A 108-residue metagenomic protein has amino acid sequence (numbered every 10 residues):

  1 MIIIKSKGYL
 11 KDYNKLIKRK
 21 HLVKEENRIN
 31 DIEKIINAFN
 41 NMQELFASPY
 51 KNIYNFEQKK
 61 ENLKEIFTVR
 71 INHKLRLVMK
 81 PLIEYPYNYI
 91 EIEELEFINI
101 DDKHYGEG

Functional and structural regions predicted by a protein language model:
M1-K5, Y54, G108: An acidic, glycine-rich, mixed-charge low-complexity segment common to nucleic-acid enzymes
M1-N37: Arg/Lys-rich, positively charged N-terminal/basic patches that mediate binding to nucleic acids
N14, E57-K60, G108: Short, solvent-exposed polar/charged micro-motifs at secondary-structure junctions
V23, Y50, L82-P86: Short, charged helix-to-loop "capping" segments that act as catalytic/coupling loops
R28-I35, N55, I71, L75: Amphipathic alpha-helical interface surfaces
M42-F67: A short, surface-exposed loop/turn module that caps and links secondary-structure elements
I66-G108: Enriched for short, Lys/Arg-rich terminal
